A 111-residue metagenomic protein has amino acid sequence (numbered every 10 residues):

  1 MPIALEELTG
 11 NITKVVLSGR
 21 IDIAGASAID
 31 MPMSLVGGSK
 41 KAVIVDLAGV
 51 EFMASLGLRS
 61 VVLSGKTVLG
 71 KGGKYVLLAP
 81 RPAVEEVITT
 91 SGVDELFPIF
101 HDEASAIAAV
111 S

Functional and structural regions predicted by a protein language model:
M1-V16: Short beta-strand/loop segment at the start of cytosolic alpha/beta domains
P2-I3, I107-S111: Short hydrophobic/aromatic patches at helix-to-coil boundaries
T9-G10, A48, A104: Conserved catalytic submotifs in the C-terminal HATPase_c
G19-I21: Conserved glycine-centered beta-strand/turn positions repeated across beta-sheet architectures
I23-F97: Amphipathic alpha-helical interaction surfaces in cytosolic regulatory modules
A26, E103-A104: Residues at or immediately preceding the N-termini of alpha-helices
P82, A104-S105: Acidic phosphotransfer microenvironment of two-component signaling modules
P98-D102: Short acidic-hydrophobic, aromatic-tinged amphipathic segments that line or gate anion-handling sites
